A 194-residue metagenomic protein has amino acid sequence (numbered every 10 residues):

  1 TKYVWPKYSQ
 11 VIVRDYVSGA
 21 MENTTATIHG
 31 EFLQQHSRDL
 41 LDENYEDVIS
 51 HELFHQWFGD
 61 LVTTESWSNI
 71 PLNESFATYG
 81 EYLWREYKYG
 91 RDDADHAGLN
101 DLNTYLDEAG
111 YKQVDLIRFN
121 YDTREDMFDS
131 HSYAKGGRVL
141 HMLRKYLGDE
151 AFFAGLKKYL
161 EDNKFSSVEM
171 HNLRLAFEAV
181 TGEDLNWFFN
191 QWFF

Functional and structural regions predicted by a protein language model:
T1-F194: Hydrophobic alpha-helical and helix-loop surface patches within well-folded domains that function as non-catalytic
